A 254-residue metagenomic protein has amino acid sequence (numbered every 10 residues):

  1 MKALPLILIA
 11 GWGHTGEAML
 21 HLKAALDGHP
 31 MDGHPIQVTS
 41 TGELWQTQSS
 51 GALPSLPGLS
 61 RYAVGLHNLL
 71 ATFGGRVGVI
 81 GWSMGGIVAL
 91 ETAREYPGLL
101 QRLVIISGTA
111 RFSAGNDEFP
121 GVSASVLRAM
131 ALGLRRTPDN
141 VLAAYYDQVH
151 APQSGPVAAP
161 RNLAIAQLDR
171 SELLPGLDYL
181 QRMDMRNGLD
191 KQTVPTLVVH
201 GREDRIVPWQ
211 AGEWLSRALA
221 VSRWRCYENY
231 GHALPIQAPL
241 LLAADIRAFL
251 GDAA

Functional and structural regions predicted by a protein language model:
M1-L56: Conserved HGGG/HGGXW glycine-rich cap/lid loop of the alpha/beta-hydrolase fold
G81-G85, A89: Gly/Ala-rich beta-loop-alpha elbow adjacent to hydrolase catalytic centers
R94, L99-G133, E172-P175: Flexible "cap/lid" loop of the alpha/beta hydrolase fold
R135-M183, G188: Conserved alpha/beta-hydrolase catalytic His-Asp/Glu region
Q192, V198-H200, D204: Short beta-strand/loop motif that positions the catalytic acidic residue of the alpha/beta-hydrolase fold
R205-A211: Conserved alpha/beta-hydrolase "acid-adjacent" motif
E213-A233: Catalytic histidine neighborhood in serine/cysteine hydrolases with alpha/beta-hydrolase-type architecture
Y230-A243: Catalytic histidine-centered segment of alpha/beta-hydrolase-like enzymes
